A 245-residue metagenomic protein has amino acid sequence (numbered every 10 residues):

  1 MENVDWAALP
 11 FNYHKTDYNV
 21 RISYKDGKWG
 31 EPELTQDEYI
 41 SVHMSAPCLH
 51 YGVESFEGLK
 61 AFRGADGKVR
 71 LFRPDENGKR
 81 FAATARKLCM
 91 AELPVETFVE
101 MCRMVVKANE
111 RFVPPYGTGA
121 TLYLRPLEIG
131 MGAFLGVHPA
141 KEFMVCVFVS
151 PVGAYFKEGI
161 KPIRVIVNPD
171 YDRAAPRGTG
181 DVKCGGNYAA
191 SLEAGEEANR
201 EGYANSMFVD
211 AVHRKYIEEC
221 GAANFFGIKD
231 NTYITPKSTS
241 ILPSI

Functional and structural regions predicted by a protein language model:
M1-M101, V105, L135-I245: Helix-start/capping segments and mature chain N-termini
T97, V105-G117: Charged, gly/pro-rich active-site loop segments
A108, G130-M131: Intrinsically disordered, low-complexity linker/loop segments enriched in Gly/Pro and charged/polar residues
P114-R125, I129: Extended, Lys/Arg-enriched charged tracts that mediate electrostatic binding to polyanionic substrates
